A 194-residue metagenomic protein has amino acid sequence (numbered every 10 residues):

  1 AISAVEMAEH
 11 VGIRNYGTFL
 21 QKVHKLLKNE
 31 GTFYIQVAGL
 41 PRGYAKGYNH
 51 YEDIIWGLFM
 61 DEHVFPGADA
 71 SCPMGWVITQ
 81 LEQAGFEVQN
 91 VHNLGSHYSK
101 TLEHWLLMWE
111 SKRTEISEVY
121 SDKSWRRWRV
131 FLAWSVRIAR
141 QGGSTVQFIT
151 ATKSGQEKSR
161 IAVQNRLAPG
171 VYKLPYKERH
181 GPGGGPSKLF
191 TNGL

Functional and structural regions predicted by a protein language model:
A1, E30-F33, E87-V88, F148: Beta-sheet entry/capping signal
A1-I2, G143: A short acidic, Gly/Pro-enriched loop at the edge of an enzyme's catalytic core that lines a small-molecule cofactor
S3-A8: A conserved beta-strand element that flanks and buttresses the S-adenosyl-L-methionine
H10-G17: Active-site glycine- and acidic-residue-rich loops that bind and position anionic ligands or nucleotide-like cofactors
G17-T32: A short glycine-rich, Lys/Arg-flanked "PGG" loop and its adjoining helix->strand segment in the class I
Q36: Alpha/beta-hydrolase-fold catalytic nucleophile elbow
G39-S159, R166: Substrate-binding/catalytic lobe of Class I Rossmann-like enzymes that use SAM or dcSAM, i.e., the mid-to-C-terminal
Q164-L194: Short, cationic low-complexity segments
